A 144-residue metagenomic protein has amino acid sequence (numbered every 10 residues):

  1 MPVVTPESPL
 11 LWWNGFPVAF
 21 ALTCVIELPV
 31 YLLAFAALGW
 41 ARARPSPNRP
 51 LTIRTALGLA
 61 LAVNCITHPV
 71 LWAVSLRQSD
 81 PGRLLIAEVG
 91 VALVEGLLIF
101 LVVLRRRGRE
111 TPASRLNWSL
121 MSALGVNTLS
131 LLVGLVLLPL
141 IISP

Functional and structural regions predicted by a protein language model:
M1-N14, S143-P144: Short, strongly hydrophobic alpha-helical membrane anchors
W12-I26, D80-V91: Structural signature of hydrophobic alpha-helical transmembrane segments
F20-G39, E95: N-terminal signal-anchor/start-transfer transmembrane helix
I26-V30, V63, T67, L71 (+3 more regions): Alpha-helical transmembrane segments of multipass membrane proteins
R54-R77: A generic, lipid-embedded transmembrane alpha helix
T67, L85-L104: Hydrophobic alpha-helical membrane segments
L97-M121: Membrane-helix boundary connector in multi-pass membrane proteins
S130-P144: Juxtamembrane boundary at the C-terminal end of a transmembrane helix
